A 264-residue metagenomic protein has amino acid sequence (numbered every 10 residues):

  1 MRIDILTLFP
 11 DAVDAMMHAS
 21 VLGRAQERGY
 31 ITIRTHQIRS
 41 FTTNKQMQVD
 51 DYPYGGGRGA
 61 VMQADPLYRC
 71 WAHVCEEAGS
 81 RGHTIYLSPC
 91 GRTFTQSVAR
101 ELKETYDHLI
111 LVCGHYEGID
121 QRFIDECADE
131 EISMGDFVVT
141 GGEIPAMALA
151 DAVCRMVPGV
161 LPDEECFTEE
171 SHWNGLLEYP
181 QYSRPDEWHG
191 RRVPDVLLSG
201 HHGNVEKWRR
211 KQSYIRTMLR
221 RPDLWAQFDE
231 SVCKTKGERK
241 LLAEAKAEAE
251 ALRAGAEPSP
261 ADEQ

Functional and structural regions predicted by a protein language model:
M1, P185-Q264: SAM-dependent methyltransferases
M1-S40: Glycine-rich, flexible N-terminal cofactor/catalytic loop recognition
D4-L6, R34-H36, H83-I85, L109-I110 (+1 more regions): Hydrophobic/aromatic beta-strand patches that form the interior of the parallel beta-sheet core in alpha/beta enzyme
T35-G56: Short, surface-exposed acidic-centric catalytic microdomains
V49-H73: Short, structured active-site "lid" loops
A64-H115, Q121, P158: S-adenosyl-L-methionine/SAH cofactor-binding core of RNA-modifying enzymes
I119, F123-E170: Structured adenosyl-cofactor binding patch, chiefly the S-adenosyl-L-methionine
I144, M156-V196: Internal, active-site/partner-interface "lid" segment
